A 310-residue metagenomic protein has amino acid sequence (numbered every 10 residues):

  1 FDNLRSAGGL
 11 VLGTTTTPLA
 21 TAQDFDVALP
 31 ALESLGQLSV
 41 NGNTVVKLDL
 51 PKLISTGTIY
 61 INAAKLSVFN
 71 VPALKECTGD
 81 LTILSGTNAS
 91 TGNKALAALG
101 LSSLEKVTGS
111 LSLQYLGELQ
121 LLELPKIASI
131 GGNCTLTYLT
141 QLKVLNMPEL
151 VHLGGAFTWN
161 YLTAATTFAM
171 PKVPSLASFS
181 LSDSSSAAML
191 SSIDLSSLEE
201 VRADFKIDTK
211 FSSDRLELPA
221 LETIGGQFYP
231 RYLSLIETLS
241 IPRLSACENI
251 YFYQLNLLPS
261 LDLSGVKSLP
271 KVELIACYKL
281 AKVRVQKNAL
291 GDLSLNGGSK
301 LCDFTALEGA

Functional and structural regions predicted by a protein language model:
F1-K47, I54-V68, A73-A98, S103-L119 (+8 more regions): Concave beta-strand-loop units of leucine-rich repeat
